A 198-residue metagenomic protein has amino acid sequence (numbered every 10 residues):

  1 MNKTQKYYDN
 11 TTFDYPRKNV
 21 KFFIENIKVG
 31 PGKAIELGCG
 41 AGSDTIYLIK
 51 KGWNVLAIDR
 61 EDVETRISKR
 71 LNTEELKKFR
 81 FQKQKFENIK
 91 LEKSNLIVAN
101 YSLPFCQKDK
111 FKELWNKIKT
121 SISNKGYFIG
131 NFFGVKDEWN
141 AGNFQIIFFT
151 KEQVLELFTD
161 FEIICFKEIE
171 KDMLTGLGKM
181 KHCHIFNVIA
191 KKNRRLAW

Functional and structural regions predicted by a protein language model:
M1-P31, I35, G40-K90, D109-E113 (+1 more regions): Class I (Rossmann-like) S-adenosyl-L-methionine-dependent methyltransferase catalytic domain, capturing the SAM-binding
V98: A conserved beta-strand element that flanks and buttresses the S-adenosyl-L-methionine
Y101-S102: Short catalytic micro-motifs in class I SAM-dependent methyltransferases
F105: ABC ATPase nucleotide-binding domain "signature" loop
K112-N124: A short glycine-rich, Lys/Arg-flanked "PGG" loop and its adjoining helix->strand segment in the class I
